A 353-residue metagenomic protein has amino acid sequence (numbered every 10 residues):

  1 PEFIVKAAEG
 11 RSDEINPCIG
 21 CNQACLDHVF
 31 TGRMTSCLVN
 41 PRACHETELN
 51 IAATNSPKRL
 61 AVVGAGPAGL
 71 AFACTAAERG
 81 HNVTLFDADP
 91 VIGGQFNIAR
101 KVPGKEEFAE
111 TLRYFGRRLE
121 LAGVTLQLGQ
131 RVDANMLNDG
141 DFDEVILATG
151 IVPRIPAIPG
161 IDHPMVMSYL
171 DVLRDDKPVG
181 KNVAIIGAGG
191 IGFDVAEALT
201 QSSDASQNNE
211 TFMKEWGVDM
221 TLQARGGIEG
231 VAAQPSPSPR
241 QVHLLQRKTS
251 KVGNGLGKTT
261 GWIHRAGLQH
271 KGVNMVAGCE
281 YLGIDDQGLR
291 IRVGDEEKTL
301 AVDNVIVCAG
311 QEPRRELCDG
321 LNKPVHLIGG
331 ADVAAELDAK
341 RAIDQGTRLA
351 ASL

Functional and structural regions predicted by a protein language model:
P1-V63, P67, F72-E78, N82-V83 (+1 more regions): Flavin-dependent oxidoreductase catalytic cores
E9-D13, K101-K105, P164, T260-W262 (+1 more regions): Short, hinge-like loop/turn segments at secondary-structure boundaries
P17-P57, L112-R117, L121, N135 (+3 more regions): Extreme N-terminal leader/targeting segments of oxidoreductases
C44, P90-I92, F96, P103-G104 (+1 more regions): Glycine-rich flavin
P57-A88, I92, Q127-D141, T149-D162 (+2 more regions): Rossmann-like dinucleotide/flavin-binding elements
G94-F142, G253-C279: N-terminal Rossmann-like dinucleotide/flavin-binding domain of flavoprotein oxidoreductases that bind FAD/FMN
